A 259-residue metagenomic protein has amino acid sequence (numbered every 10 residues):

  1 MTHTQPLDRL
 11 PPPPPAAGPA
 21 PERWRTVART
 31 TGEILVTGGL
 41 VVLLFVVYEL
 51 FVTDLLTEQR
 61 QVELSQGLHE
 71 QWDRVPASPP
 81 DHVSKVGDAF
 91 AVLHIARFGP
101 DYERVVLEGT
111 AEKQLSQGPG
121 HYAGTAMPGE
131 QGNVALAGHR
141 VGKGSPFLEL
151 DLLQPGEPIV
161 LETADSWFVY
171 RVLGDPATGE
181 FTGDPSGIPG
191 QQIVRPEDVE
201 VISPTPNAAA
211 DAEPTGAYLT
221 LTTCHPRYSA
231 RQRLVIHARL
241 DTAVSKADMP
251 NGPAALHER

Functional and structural regions predicted by a protein language model:
T2-Q66: N-terminal membrane-targeting segments
L68-F98: Short extracytoplasmic
A89-A91, G132, A217-T220: Short, hydrophobic/aromatic-rich segments at coil-to-beta transitions
R104-V105, A135: Structural recognition of the beta-strand scaffold that forms the well-ordered cores of secreted hydrolase catalytic
V105-P119: Short Gly/aromatic-enriched secondary-structure transition segments
A126-R140, P214: Short, basic/aromatic beta-hairpin or loop at an interaction surface
V141-R259: Extracytoplasmic/periplasmic soluble domains downstream of a signal peptide or transmembrane helix
